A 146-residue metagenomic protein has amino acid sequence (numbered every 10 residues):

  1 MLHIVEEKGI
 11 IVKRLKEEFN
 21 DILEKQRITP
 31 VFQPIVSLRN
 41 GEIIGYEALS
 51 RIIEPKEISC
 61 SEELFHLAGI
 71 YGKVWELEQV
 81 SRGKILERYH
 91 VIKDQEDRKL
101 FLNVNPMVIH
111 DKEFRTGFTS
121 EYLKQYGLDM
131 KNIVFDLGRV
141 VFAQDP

Functional and structural regions predicted by a protein language model:
M1-E6, F19-L23, K73-W75, P106-I109: N-terminal start-of-chain detector that recognizes signal peptides and the immediate post-cleavage beginning
M1-K13, D97-V104: Flexible, glycine/charge-rich interdomain/linker segments that couple and regulate nucleotide signaling catalytic cores
I4-L67: Active-site core of bacterial EAL-family cyclic-dinucleotide phosphodiesterase domains
E54, L67-G72, V104-I109: Conserved protein-kinase N-lobe ATP-binding Lys motif
W75-P146: Catalytic core of bacterial c-di-GMP phosphodiesterases, primarily the EAL and HD-GYP domains, capturing alpha-helical
